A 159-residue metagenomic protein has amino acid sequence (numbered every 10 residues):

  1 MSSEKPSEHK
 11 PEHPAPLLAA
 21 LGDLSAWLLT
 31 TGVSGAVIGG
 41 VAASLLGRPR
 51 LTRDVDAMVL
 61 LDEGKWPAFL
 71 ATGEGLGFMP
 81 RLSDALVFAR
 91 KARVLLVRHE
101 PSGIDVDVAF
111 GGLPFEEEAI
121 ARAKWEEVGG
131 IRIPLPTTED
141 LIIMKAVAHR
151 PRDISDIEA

Functional and structural regions predicted by a protein language model:
M1-A159: Compositionally biased terminal segments of proteins
